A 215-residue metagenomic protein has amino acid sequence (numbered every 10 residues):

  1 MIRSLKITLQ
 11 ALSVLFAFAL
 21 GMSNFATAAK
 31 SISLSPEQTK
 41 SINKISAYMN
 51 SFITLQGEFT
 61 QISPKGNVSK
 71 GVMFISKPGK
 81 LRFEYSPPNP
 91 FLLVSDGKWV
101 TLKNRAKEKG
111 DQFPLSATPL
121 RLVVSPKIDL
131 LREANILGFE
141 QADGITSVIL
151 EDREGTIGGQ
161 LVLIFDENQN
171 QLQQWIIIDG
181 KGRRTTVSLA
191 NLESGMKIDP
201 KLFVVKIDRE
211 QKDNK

Functional and structural regions predicted by a protein language model:
I2-S13: Bacterial N-terminal signal peptides that target proteins for export
A11-G21: Bacterial N-terminal signal peptides
M22-A28: Sec/Tat signal peptide C-region and signal peptidase I cleavage site
A29-S51: Short N-terminal segments immediately surrounding and downstream of signal-peptide cleavage
K30, V72-L122: An acidic-aromatic
A47-P64: A short, Trp-centered hydrophobic/proline-enriched beta-strand micro-motif
N104-D152: Surface-exposed, polar helix/loop patches in the mature regions of secreted/periplasmic/lumenal proteins that form
L131-N135, Q141-K215: Gly/Pro-enriched, hydrophobic low-complexity segments that function as extracytoplasmic propeptides/linkers
